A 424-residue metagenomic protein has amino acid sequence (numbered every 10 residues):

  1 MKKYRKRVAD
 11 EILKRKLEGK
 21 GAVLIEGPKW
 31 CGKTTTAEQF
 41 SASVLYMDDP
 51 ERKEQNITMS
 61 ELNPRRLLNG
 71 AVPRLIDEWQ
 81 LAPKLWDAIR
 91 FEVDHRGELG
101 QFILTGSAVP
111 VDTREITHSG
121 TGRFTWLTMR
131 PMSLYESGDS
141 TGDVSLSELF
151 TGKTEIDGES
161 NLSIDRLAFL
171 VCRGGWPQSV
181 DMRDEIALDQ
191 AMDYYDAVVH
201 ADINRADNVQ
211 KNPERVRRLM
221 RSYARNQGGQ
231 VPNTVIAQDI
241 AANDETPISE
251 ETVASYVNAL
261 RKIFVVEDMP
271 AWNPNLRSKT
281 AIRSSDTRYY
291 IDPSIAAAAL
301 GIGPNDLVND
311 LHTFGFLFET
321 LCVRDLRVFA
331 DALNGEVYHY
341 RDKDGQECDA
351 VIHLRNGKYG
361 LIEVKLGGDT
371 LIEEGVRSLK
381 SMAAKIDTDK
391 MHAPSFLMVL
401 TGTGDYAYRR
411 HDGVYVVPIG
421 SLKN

Functional and structural regions predicted by a protein language model:
M1-K14: N-terminal pre-Walker A segment at the start of P-loop NTPase domains
I25: Hydrophobic anchor at the beta1->P-loop junction of P-loop NTPases
K33-T34: Conserved lysine of the Walker
L45-P73: Short glycine-rich substrate-engagement loop in P-loop NTPases that contacts/grips substrate
W86-P110, H118: Conserved catalytic/switch belt of AAA+ P-loop NTPases
R114-G229: Interdomain motor-coupling "hinge/lid" segment immediately C-terminal to the ATP-binding subdomain of NTP-driven enzymes
V180-K358: Accessory nucleic acid-recognition modules appended to NTPase machines
G402-N424: Domain-level recognition of nuclease-like catalytic cores that cleave nucleotide substrates
